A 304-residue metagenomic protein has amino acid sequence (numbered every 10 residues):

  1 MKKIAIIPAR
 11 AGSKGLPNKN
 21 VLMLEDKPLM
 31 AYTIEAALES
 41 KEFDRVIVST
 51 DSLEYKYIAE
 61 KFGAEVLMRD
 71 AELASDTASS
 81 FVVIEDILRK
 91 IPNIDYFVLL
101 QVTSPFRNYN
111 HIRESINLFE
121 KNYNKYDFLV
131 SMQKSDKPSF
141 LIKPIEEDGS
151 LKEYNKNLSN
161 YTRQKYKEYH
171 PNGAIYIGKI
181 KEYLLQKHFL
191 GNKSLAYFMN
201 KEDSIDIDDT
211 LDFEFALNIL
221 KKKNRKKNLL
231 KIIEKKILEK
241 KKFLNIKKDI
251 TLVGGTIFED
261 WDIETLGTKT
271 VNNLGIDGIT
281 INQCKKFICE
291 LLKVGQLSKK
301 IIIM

Functional and structural regions predicted by a protein language model:
M1-P17: N-terminal nucleotide-binding beta1-loop-alpha1 segment
I6-P8, S49, S131, L252-G254 (+1 more regions): Short hydrophobic segments within beta-strands
L29-R45: A short, N-terminal amphipathic alpha-helix
I47, L53-V98, F106-N117: Short phosphate-binding loop-to-helix
V82, P105-M199: Conserved core of the sugar-phosphate nucleotidyltransferase
K90-D95, E120-N124, V294-S298: Glycine-rich phosphate-binding loop signature in dinucleotide/nucleotide-binding domains
Y197-F198, E202-K227: Hydrophobic helical membrane-anchoring modules
N228-M304: Conserved SGNH/GDSL esterase-like catalytic core that processes O-acyl groups on lipids and polysaccharides
